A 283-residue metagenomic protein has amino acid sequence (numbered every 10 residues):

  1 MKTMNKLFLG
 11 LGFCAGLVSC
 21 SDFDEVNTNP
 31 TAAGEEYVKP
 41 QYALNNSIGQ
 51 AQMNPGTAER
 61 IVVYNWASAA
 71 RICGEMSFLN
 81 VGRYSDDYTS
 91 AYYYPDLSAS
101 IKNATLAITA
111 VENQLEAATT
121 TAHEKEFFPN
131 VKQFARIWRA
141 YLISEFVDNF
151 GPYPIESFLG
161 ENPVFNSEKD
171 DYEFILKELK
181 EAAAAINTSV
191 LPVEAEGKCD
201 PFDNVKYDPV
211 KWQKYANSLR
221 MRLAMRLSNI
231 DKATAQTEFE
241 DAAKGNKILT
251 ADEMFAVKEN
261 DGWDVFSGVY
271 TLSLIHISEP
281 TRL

Functional and structural regions predicted by a protein language model:
M1-T28: Bacterial Sec-dependent N-terminal signal peptides
T3-L7, I72, L283: Hydrophobic alpha-helical segments, especially transmembrane helices and their immediate juxtamembrane helical caps
N5, A32, T120: Sparse, context-dependent recognition of short Cys/His-centered cofactor- or disulfide-binding micro-motifs
A15-G16, G56, K232: Alpha-helical transmembrane segments and their juxtamembrane interfaces
C20-F78, R83-D87, Q114: Membrane-proximal, proline-rich intrinsically disordered regions
Y37-Q41, C73-L274, S278, R282: Structured, solvent-exposed acidic/aromatic patches
